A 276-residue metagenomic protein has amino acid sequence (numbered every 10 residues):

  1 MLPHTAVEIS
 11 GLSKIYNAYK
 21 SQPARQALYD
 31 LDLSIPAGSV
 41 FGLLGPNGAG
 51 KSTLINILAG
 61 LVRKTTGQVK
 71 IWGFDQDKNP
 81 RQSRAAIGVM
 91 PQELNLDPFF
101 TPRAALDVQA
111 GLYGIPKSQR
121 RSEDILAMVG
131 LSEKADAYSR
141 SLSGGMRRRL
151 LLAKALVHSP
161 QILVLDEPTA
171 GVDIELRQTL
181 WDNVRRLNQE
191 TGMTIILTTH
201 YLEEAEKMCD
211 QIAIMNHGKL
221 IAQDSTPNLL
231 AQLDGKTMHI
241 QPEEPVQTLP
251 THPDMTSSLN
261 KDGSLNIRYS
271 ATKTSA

Functional and structural regions predicted by a protein language model:
P46-G50: Walker A (P-loop) phosphate-binding loop of ABC-type ATPase nucleotide-binding domains
G67-D75, Q82-S83: Conserved ABC transporter NBD signature motif
D107, G111-K134: Conserved ABC ATPase "signature" region
S159: Conserved catalytic motifs of ABC-family nucleotide-binding domains
L163-D166: Catalytic Walker B motif of ABC-type/P-loop ATPase nucleotide-binding domains
D182-S270: ABC transporter nucleotide-binding domain
